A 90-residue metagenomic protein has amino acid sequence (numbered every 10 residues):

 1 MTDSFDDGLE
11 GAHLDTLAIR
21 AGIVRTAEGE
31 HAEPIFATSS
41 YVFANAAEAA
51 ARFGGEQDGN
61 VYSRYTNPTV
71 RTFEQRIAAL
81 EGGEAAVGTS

Functional and structural regions predicted by a protein language model:
M1-N60: N-terminal glycine-rich, Lys/His-bearing helix-loop that initiates the first secondary-structure elements of many
A47-S90: Conserved N-terminal alpha-helix of the aminotransferase class I/II PLP-enzyme fold
